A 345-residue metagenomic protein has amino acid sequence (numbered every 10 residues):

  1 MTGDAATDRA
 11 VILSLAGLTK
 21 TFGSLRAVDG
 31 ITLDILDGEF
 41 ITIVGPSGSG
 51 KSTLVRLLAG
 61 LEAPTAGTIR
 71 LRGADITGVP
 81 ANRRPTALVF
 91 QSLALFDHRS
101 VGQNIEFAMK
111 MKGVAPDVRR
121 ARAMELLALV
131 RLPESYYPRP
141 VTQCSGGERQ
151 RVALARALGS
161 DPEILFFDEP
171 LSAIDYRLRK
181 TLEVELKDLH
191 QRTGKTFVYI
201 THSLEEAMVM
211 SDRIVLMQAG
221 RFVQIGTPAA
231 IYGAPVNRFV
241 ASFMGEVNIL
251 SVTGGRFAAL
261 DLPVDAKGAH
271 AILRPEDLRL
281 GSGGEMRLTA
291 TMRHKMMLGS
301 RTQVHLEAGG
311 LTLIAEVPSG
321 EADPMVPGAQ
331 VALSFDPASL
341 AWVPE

Functional and structural regions predicted by a protein language model:
D75, V118-S135, T142, D188: Conserved ABC ATPase "signature" region
D75-F90, M111, P116-D117, I231 (+1 more regions): ABC ATPase NBD coupling module
G102-K110, R120, M124: Short helical segment in ABC ATPase nucleotide-binding domains corresponding to the A-loop/adjacent helical element
P140-C144, E148: Conserved ABC ATPase signature
D161: Conserved catalytic motifs of ABC-family nucleotide-binding domains
A229, G233-T291, H305-P324: ATPase nucleotide-binding modules
